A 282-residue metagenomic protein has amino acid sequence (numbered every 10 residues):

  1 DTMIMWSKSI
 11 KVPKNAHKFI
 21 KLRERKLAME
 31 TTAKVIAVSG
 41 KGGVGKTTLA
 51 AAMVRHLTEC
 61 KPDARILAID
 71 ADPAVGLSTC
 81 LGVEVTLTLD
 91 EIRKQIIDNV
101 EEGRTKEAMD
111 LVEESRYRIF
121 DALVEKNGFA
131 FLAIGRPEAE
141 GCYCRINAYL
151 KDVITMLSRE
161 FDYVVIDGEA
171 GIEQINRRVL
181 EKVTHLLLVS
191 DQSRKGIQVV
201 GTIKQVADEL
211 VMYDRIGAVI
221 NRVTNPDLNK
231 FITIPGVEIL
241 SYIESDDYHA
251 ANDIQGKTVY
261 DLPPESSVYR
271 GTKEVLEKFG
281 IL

Functional and structural regions predicted by a protein language model:
W6, I10-H17, L27, D208-L282: C-terminal lobe/tail of nucleotide-utilizing enzymes
A28-A33: Phosphate-binding P-loop
K34-P73: Walker A/P-loop phosphate-binding motif and the immediately C-terminal alpha-helix
V35, R65-L67, F129-F131, Y163-V165 (+1 more regions): Residue-level preference for the first positions of well-ordered beta-strands
A51, R55-E59, T79, E181 (+2 more regions): Short, well-ordered alpha-helices that flank and scaffold nucleotide-derived cofactor binding pockets
E59-E125: N-terminal phosphate/diphosphate-binding loop that engages ATP/GTP or pyrophosphate donors across diverse enzyme folds
L111-D121, E125-K126, A130-I166: Cytosolic-facing regulatory segments adjacent to core modules
R145-S245, A251: Conserved catalytic-core segment of NTP-binding enzymes
